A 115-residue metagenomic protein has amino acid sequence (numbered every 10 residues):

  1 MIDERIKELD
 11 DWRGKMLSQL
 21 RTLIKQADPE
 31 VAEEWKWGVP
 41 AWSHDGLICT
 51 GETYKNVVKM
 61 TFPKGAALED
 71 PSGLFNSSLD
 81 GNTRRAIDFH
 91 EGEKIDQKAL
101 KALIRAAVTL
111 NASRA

Functional and structural regions predicted by a protein language model:
M1-A115: Charge-dense, helix-prone N-terminal extensions
